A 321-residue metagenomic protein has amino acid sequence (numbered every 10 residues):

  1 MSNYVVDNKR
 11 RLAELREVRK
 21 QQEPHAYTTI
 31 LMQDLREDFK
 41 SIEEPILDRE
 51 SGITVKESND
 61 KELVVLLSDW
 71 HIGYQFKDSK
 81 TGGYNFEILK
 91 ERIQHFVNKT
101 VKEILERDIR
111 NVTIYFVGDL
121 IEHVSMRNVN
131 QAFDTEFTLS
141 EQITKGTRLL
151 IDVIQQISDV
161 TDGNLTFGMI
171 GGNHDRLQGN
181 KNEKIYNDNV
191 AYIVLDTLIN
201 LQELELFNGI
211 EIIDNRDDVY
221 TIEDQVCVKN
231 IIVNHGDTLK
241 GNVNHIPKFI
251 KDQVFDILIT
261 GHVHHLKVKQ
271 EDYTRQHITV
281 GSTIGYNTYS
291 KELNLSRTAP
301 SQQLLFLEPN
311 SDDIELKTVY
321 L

Functional and structural regions predicted by a protein language model:
M1-R107, A299-Q302, F306-N310, E315-L321: Basic, amphipathic N-terminal segments that precede the first structured/catalytic domain
E50-W70, G82-L201: Core catalytic region of metal-dependent phosphoesterases/phosphodiesterases, especially metallo-beta-lactamase-like
V55-V64, E223-I232, D272-R275: Beta-strand-turn-beta hairpins that frame and shape the catalytic cleft of phosphate-ester-processing enzymes
Y74-F76, S125, N242, N287-T288: Short helix/loop capping segments that flank catalytic or ligand/cofactor-binding pockets
D78, K181-I185, S290-E292: Short, solvent-exposed loop/turn segments at secondary-structure boundaries
Q155-G163, Q225, F249-D252, K269-D272: Short, surface-exposed basic-aromatic patches at helix termini and helix-loop junctions that form
L165-G168, G209, D218: Domain-scale recognition of functional cores that engage charged ligands
D188-Y192, N200-L206, I213-D218, N230-L321: Conserved beta-sheet core of the metallophosphoesterase superfamily
